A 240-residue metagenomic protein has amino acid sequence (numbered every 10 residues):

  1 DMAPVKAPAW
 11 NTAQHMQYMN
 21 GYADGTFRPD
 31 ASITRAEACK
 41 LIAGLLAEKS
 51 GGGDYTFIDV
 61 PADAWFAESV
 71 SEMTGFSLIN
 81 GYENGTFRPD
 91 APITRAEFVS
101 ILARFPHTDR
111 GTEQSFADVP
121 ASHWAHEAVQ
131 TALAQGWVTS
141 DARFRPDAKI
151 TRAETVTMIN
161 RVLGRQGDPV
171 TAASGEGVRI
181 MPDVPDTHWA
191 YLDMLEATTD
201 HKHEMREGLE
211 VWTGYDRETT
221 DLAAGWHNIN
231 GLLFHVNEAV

Functional and structural regions predicted by a protein language model:
D1-A36, A43-E68, G75-V99, A103-E127 (+3 more regions): Feature responds to low-complexity, polar/acidic, surface-exposed segments characteristic of secreted/exported proteins
